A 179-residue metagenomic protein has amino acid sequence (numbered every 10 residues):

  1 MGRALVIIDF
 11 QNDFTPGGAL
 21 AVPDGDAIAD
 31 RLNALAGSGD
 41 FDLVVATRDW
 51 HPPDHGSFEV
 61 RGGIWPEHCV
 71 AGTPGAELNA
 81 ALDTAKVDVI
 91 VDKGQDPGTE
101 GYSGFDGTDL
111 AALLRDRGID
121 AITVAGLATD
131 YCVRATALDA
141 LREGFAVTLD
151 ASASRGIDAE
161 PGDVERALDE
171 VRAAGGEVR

Functional and structural regions predicted by a protein language model:
M1-Q95, A111, A146, I157-V178: Active-site acidic carboxylates
I8, D49, L127-T129, S152: Cofactor-binding loop segments of dinucleotide-utilizing enzymes, especially the Rossmann-like FAD- and NAD(P)+-binding
L35, R134-G144: Histidine-anchored nucleotide/phosphate-binding helix
V44-A46, D120-A125: Short glycine-rich phosphate-binding loop at a beta-alpha junction
G94-R117: Alpha-helical scaffold elements lining the catalytic groove of polysaccharide deacetylases
T123-G126, A146-D158: A short glycine-rich beta-strand->turn/loop micro-motif centered on a GG-aromatic cluster
Y131-A135, G156-E160: Short active-site-adjacent structural elements
